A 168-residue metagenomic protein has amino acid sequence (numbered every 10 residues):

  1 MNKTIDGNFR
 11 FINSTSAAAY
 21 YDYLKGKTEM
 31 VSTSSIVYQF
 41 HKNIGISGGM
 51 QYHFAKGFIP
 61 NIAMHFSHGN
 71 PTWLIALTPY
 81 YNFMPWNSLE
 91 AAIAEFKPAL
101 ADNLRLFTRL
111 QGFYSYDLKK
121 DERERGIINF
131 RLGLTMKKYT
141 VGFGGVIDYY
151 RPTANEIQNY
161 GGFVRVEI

Functional and structural regions predicted by a protein language model:
M1, F9-Y21, F40-F54, P60-I62 (+3 more regions): Transmembrane beta-strand segments that form the barrel wall of outer-membrane beta-barrel proteins
M1, S32-S34, P60-M64, A92-A94 (+2 more regions): Membrane-embedded beta-strands of outer-membrane beta-barrel proteins, especially the hydrophobic/small aromatic
K3-G7, F40-K42, F66-N70, A94-D102 (+2 more regions): Outer-membrane beta-barrel proteins
T28-S32, K56-P60, W86-E90, E122-I128 (+1 more regions): Residues that define the transmembrane beta-barrel architecture of outer-membrane proteins
N82-R105: A contiguous pocket-lining binding segment that forms or flanks enzyme active sites
P98, F107-K119, E124-G133: Active-site oxyanion/phosphate-handling segment shared across diverse enzymes
L134, E156-I168: Outer-membrane beta-barrel "beta-signal"
P152-T153: C-terminal accessory extensions appended to soluble enzyme cores
